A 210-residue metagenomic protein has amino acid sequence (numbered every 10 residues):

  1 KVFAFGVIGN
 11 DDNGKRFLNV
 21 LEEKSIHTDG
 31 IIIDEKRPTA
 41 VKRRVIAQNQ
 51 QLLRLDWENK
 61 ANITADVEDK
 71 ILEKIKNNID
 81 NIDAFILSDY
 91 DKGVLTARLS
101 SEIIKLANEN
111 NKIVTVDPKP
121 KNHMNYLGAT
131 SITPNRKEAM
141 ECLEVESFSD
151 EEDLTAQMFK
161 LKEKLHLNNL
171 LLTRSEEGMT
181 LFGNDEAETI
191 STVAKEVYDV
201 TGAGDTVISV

Functional and structural regions predicted by a protein language model:
K1-V41: Substrate-binding N-lobe of the ribokinase-like
F3-V7, G30, A84-I86, T115 (+1 more regions): A structural signal for isolated positions on well-ordered beta-strands in alpha/beta enzyme cores
D29, D83, T130, N168 (+1 more regions): Conserved acidic residues
I31-R37, R44-I79: Conserved phosphate-binding/catalytic loop of the ribokinase/pfkB sugar-kinase fold
I82-V94: Short acidic, glycine-rich surface-loop motifs adjacent to enzyme active sites
G93-A187: Conserved phosphate/ATP/ADP-binding segment of small-molecule kinases
S191-G202: Short pre-catalytic strand/loop immediately N-terminal to key active-site residues, enriched for Gly-Thr
V200-V210: Short, small-residue alpha-helix embedded
